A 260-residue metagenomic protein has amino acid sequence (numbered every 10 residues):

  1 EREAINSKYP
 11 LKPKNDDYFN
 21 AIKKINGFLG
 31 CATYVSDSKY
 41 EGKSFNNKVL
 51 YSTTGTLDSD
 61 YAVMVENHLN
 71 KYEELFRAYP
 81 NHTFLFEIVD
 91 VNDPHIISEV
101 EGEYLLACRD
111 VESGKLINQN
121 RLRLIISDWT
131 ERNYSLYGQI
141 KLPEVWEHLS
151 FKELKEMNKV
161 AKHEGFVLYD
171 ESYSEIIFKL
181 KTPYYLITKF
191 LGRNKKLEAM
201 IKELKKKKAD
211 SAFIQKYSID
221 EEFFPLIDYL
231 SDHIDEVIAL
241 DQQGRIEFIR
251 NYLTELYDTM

Functional and structural regions predicted by a protein language model:
E1-M260: Core nucleotide-handling region used for phosphoryl-transfer chemistry
